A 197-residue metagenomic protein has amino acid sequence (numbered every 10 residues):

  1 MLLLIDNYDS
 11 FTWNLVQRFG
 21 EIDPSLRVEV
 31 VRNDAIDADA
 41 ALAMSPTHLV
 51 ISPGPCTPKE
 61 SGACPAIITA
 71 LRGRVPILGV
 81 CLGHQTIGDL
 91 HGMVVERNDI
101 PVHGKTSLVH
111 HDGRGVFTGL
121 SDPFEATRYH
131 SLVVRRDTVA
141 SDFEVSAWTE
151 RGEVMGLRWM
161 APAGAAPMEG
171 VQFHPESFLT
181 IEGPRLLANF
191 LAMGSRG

Functional and structural regions predicted by a protein language model:
M1, P76-L78, V94, E144 (+1 more regions): Proline-centered loop/turn at the N-terminus of a beta-strand
M1-G73, L82, I181-G197: N-terminal beta1-alpha1 cap of cysteine-dependent amidohydrolase-like domains
V28-V30, V95, V145: Generic structural signal for residues in well-ordered beta-strands
R32, R97, R128: Short loop/edge segments at beta-strand edges and connector loops that shape dinucleotide/nucleotide cofactor-binding
A43-G119, P123-E125, L187: Cysteine-nucleophile active-site neighborhood
C81, H130, H174: Histidine-centered divalent metal-coordination motifs
G115-A165: Catalytic beta-strand/loop cores that center a nucleophilic Ser/Cys/Thr and support acyl-enzyme chemistry
E150-R196: A glycine-centered loop/beta-turn motif at secondary-structure junctions
